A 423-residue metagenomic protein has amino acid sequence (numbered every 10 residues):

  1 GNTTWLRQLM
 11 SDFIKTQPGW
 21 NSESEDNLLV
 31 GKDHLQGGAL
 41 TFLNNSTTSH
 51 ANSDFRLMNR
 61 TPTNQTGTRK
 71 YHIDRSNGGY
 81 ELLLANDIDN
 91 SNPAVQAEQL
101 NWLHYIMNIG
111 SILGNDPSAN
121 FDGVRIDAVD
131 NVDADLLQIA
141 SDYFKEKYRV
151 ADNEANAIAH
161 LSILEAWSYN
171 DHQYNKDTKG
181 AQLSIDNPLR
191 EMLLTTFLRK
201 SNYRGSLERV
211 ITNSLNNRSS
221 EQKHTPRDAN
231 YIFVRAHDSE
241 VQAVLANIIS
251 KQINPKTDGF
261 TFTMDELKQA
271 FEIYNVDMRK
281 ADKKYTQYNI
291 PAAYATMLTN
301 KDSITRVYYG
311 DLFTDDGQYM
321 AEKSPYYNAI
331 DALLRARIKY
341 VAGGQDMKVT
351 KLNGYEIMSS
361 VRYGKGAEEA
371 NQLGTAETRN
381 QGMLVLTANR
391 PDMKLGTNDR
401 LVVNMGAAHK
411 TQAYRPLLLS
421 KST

Functional and structural regions predicted by a protein language model:
G1-L82, N131-L164, Y169: Acidic/aromatic-lined carbohydrate-recognition and catalytic surfaces of CAZymes acting on diverse glycans
W5, M10, E98-T423: Active-site-proximal helices and loops of the catalytic beta/alpha 8
T48-A51, Y80, I88-S91, H409 (+1 more regions): Exposed regions on extracellular, virion, or secretory-pathway luminal proteins
T61-G110, V129: Active-site-adjacent "subsite" loops/lids of carbohydrate-active enzymes
